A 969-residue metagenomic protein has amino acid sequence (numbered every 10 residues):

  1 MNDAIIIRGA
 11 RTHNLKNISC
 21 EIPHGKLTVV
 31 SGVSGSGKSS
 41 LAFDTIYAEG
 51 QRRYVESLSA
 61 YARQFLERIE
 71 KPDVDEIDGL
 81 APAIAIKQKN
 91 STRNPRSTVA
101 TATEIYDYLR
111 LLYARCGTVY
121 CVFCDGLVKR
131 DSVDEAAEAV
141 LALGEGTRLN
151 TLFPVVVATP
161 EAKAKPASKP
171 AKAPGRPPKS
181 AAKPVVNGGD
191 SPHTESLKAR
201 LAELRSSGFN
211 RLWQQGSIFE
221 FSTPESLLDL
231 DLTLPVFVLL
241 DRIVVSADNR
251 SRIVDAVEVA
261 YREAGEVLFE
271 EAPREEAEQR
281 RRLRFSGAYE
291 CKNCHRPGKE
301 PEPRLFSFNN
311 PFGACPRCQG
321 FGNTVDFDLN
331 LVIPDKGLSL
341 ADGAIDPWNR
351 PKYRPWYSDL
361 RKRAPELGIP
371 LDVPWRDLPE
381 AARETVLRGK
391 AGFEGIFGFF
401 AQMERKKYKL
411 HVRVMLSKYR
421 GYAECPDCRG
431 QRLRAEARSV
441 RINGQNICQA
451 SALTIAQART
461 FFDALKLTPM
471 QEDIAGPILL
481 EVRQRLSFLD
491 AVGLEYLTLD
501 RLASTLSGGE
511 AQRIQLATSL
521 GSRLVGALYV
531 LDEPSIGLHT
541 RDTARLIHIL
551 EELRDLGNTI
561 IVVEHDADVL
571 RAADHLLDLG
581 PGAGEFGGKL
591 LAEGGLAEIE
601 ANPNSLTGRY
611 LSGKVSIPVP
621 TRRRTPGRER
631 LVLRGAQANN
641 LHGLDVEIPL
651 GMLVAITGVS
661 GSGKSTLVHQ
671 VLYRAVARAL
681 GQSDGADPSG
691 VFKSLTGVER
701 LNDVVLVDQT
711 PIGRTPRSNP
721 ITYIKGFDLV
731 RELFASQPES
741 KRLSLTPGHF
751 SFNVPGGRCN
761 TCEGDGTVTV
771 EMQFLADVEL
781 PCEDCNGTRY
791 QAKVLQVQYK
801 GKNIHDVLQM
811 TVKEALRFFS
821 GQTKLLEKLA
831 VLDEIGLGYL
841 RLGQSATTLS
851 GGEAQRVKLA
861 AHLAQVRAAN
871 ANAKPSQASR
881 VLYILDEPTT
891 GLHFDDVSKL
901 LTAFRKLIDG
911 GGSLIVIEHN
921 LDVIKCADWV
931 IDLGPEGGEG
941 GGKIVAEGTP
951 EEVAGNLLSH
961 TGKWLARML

Functional and structural regions predicted by a protein language model:
M1-L969: Conserved phosphate-binding elements of NTP-dependent enzyme cores
